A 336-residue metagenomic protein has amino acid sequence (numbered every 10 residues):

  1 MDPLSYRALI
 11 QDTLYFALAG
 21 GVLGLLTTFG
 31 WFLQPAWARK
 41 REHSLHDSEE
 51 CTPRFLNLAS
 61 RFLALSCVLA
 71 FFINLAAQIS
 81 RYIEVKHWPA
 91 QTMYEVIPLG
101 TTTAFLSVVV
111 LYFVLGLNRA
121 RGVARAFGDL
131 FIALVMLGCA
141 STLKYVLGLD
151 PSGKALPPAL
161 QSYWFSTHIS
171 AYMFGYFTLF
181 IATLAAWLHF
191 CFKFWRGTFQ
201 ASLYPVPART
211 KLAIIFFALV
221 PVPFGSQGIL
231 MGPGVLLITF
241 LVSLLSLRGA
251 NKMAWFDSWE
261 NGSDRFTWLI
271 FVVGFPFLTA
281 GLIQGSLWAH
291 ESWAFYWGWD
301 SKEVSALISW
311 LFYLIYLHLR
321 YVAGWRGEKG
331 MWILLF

Functional and structural regions predicted by a protein language model:
M1, H46-E49: Intrinsic disorder/low-complexity signal
M1-I10: Short, strongly hydrophobic alpha-helical membrane anchors
I10-H46, N57-G153, T167-F194, L203-F256 (+2 more regions): Hydrophobic cores of alpha-helical transmembrane segments in multi-pass integral membrane proteins
C51-L56: Short, non-transmembrane cytosolic segments of multipass membrane proteins
K154-W164: Interhelical loops and loop-helix junctions of multi-pass membrane transporters/channels
F199-Q200: Mixed-charge, glycine-rich, non-catalytic linkers/tails in nucleic-acid processing enzymes
